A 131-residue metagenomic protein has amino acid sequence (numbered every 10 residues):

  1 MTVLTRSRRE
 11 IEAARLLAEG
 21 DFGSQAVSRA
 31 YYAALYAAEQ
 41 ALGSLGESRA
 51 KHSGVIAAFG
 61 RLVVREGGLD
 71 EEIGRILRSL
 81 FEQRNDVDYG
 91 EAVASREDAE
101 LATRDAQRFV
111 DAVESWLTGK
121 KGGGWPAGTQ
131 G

Functional and structural regions predicted by a protein language model:
M1-G131: Terminal alpha-helical segments
